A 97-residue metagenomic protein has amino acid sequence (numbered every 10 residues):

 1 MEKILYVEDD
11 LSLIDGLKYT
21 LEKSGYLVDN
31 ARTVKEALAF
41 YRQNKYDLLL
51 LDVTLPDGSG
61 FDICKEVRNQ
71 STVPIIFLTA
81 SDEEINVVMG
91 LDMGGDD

Functional and structural regions predicted by a protein language model:
M1-D97: N-terminal/domain-start alpha-helical segments
